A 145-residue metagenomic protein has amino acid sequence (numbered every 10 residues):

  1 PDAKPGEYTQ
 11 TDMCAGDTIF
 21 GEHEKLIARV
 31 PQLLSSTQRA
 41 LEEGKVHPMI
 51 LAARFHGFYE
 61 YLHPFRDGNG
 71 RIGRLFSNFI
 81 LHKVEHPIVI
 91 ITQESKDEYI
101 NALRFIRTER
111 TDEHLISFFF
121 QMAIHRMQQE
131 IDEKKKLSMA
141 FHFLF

Functional and structural regions predicted by a protein language model:
P1-D67, R71-F145: FIC/Doc superfamily catalytic core
